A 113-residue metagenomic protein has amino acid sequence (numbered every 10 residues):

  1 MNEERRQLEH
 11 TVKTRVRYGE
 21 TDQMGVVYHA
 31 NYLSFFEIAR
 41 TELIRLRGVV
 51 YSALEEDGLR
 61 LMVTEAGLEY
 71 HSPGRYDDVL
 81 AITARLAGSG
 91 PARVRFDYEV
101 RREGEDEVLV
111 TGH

Functional and structural regions predicted by a protein language model:
N2-T64: Hot-dog-fold acyl-thioester-processing enzymes
N2-V12, R45, Y70, R75-V79 (+1 more regions): HotDog/MaoC-like acyl-thioester-processing domains
E65-E69: Short alpha-helix capping/helix-loop boundary micro-motifs
